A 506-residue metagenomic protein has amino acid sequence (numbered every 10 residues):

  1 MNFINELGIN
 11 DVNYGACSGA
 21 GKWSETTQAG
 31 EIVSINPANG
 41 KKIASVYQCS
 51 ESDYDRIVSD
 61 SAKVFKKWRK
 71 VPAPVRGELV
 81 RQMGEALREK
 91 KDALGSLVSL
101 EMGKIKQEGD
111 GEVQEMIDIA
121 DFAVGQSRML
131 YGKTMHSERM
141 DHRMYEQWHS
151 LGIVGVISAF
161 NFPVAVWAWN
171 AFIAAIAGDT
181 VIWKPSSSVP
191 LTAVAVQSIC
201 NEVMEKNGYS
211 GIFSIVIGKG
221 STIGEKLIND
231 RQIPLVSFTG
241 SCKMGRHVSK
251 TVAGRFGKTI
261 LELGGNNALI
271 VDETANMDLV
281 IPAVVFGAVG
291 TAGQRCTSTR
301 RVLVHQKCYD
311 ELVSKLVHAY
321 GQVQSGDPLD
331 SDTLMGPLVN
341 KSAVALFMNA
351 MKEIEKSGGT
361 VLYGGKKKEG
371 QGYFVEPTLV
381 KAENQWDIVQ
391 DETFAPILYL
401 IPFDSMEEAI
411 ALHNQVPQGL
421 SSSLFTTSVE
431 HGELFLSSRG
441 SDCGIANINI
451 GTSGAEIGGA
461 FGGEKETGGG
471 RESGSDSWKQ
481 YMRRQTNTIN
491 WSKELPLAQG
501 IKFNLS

Functional and structural regions predicted by a protein language model:
M1-A38: Hydrophobic face of amphipathic alpha-helices that form TPR/SEL1-like repeat modules and related alpha-solenoid
P37, E51-Y54, A73, K91 (+6 more regions): Residues at or immediately preceding the N-termini of alpha-helices
N39-A44, G208-Y209, I233, I270 (+3 more regions): Conserved C-terminal structural/oligomerization subdomain of aldehyde/semialdehyde dehydrogenase
G40, R76, V98, G178 (+9 more regions): Residue-level signal for inorganic ion chemistry
K42-C49, V64-K70, V156, L269-D272 (+5 more regions): Short, well-ordered beta-strand elements within core beta-sheets of diverse protein domains
I43-L130, D141: Glycine-rich loop-to-alpha-helix module at the N-terminal edge of alpha/beta enzyme cores
G132-L279, F403: Rossmann-like NAD(P) dinucleotide-binding subdomain of oxidoreductase/dehydrogenase enzymes
K243-N384, M406, A411, I448 (+2 more regions): ALDH superfamily catalytic-core signature
